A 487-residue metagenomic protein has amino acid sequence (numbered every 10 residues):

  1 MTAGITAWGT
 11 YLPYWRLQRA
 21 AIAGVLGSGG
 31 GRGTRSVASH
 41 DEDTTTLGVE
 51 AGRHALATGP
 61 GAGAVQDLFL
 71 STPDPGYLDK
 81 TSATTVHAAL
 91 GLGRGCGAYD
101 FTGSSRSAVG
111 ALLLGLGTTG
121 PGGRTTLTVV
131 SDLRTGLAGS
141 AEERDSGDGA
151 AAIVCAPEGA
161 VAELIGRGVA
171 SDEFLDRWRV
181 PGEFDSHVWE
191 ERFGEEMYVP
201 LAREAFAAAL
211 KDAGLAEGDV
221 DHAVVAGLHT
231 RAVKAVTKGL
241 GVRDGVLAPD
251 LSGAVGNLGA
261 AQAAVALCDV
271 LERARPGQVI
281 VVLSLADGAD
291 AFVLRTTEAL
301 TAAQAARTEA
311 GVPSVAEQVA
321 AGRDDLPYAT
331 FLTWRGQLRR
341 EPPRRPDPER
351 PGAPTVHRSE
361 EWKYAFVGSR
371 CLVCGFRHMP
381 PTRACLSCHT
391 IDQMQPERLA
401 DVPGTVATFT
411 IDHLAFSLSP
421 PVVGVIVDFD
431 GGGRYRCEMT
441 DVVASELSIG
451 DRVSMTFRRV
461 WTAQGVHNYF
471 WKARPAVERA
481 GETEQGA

Functional and structural regions predicted by a protein language model:
M1-T44, G136, S140-E196, P200 (+2 more regions): Condensing-enzyme catalytic core mediating Claisen C-C bond formation in acyl metabolism
V25-G29, R35-T46, P73-T125, S131 (+1 more regions): Conserved catalytic cysteine-centered active-site region of acyl-thioester-dependent Claisen-condensing enzymes
A51-Q66, R203-D221, L240-R243: Phosphate/pyrophosphate-binding loops at sites that engage ATP/ADP/AMP, CoA/4′-phosphopantetheine, polyphosphate
R345-P403: Cys/His-rich short segments
G404-V406, M439: Conserved hydrophobic positions within beta-strands
D441-M455: Short nucleic-acid-contacting surface segments enriched for D/E, G, S/T with interspersed K/R
T456-A487: OB-fold/S1-family single-stranded nucleic acid-binding modules
